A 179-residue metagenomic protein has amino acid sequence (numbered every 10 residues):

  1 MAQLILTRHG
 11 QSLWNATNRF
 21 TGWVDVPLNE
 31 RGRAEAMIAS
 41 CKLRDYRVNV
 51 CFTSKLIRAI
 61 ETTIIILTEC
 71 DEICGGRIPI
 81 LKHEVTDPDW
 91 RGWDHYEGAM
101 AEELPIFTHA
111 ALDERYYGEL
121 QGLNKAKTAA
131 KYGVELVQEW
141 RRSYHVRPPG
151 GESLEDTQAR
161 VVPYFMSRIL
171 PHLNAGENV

Functional and structural regions predicted by a protein language model:
M1-I5: Extreme N-terminal starter segment of soluble prokaryotic enzymes
H9: Histidine-centered divalent metal-coordination motifs
S12-D25: Glycine-rich N-terminal loop/short-helix segment of MobA-like nucleotidyltransferase
G22-S40: Short catalytic helix/loop segments, enriched in acidic residues and glycine and frequently bearing histidine
N29, R33, L56, A129 (+1 more regions): Amphipathic, non-transmembrane alpha-helical scaffold segments
M37-V137, M166-S167, G176-E177: Phosphate-coordination/substrate-recognition cap region in phosphate-metabolizing enzymes
L136-D156: Short glycine/proline- and acidic residue-enriched helix-loop micro-motifs that form flexible lids or anion-recognition
T157-V179: GST-like fold's C-terminal all-alpha helical module
